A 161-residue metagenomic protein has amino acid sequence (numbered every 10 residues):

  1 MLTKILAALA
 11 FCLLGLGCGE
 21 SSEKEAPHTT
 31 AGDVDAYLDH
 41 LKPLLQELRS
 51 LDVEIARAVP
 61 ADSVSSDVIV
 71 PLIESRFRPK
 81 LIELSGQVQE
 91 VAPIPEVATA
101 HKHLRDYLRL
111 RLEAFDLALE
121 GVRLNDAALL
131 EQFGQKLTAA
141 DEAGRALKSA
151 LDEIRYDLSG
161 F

Functional and structural regions predicted by a protein language model:
M1-L16: Sec-dependent bacterial lipoprotein signal peptides
C18-S21: Bacterial signal peptide processing site
T29-Y107, F115, V122, L129-F161: Alpha-helical segments in soluble extracytoplasmic regions
